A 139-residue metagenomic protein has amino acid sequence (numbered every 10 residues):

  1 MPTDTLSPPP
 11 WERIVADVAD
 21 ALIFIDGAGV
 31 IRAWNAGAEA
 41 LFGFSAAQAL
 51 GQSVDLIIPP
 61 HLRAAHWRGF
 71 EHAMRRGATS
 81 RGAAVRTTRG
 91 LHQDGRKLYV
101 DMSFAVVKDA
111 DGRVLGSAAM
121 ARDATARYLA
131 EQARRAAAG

Functional and structural regions predicted by a protein language model:
D4-E39, G82, G139: Sensory modules in modular signal-transduction proteins
P9, Y128-G139: Sensory-domain boundary/capping and coupling elements
A36-A49, A110: PAS/PAS-like sensory domain cap-loop motif
A46, I58-V100: PAS/LOV-family and closely related PAS-like sensory domains
H92-D94, S103-D109, M120: PAS-family sensory domains and close relatives that share small-molecule sensor folds
K108-D111, Y128-L129: Charged alpha-helical signal-transmission linkers that cap and connect PAS-family sensory domains
R113-D123: PAS-family sensory domains
